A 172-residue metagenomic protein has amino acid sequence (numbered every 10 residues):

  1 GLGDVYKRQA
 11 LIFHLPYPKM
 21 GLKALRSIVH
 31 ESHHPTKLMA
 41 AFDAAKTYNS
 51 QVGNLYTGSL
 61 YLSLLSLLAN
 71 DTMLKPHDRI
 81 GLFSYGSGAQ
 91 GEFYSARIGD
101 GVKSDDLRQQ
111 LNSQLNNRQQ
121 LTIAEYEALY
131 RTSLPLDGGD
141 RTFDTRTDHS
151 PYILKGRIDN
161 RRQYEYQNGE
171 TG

Functional and structural regions predicted by a protein language model:
G1-Y6: Short, small-residue-biased leader/transition segments that mark boundaries at the very start of proteins
A10-G172: Claisen-condensing/thiolase-fold acyl-transfer catalytic domains that form or cleave C-C bonds in fatty acid
